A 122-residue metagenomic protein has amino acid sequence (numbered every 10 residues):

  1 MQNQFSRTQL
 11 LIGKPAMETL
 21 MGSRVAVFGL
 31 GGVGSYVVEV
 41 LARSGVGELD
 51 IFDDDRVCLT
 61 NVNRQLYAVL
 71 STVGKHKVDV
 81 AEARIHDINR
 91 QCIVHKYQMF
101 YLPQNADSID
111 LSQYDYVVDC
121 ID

Functional and structural regions predicted by a protein language model:
M1-V25: N-terminal charged helix/coil linker that caps or initiates catalytic domains
L10, K14, G31, S35 (+3 more regions): Electropositive phosphate-/nucleotide-binding environments in soluble metabolic enzymes
M21-A42, E48-D53: Glycine-rich adenosine-cofactor-binding loop
V40-R43, R64-Y67, I109-S112: Short, glycine/charged-enriched secondary-structure capping and boundary segments
V46, I51-N89: Glycine-rich phosphate-binding loop and adjoining beta1-alpha1-beta2 segment of Rossmann-like nucleotide-binding folds
G74-Y116, C120-D122: A structured beta-alpha segment of the ubiquitous adenosine-cofactor-binding alpha/beta core
